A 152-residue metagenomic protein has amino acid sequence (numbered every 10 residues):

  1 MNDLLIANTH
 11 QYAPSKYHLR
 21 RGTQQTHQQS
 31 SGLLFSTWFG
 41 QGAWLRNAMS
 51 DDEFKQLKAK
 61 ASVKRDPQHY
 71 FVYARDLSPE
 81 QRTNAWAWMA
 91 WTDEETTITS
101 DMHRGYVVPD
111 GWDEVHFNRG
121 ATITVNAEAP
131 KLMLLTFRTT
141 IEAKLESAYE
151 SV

Functional and structural regions predicted by a protein language model:
M1-G32, G42-V152: Catalytic phosphate-donor-binding core of small-molecule kinases
S36-F39: Conserved binding/recognition cores within well-folded domains
